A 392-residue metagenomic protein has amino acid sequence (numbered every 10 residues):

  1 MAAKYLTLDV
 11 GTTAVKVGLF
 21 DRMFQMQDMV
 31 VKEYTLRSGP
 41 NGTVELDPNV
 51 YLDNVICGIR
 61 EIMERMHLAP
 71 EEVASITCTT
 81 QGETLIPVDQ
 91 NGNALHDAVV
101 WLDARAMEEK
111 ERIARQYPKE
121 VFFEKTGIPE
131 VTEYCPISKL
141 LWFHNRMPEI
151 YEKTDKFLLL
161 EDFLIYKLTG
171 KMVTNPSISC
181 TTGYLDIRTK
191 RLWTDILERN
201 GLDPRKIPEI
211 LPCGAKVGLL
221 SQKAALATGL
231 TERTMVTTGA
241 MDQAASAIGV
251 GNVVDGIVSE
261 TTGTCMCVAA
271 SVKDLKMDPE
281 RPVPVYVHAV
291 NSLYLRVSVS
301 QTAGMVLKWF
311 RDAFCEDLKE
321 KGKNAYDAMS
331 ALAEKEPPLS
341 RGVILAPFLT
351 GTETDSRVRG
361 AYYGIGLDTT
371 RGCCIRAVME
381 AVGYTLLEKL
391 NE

Functional and structural regions predicted by a protein language model:
M1-H96, A225-L226, L230-M235, N324: N-terminal glycine/serine-rich phosphate-binding loop of ATP-dependent small-molecule kinases, especially carbohydrate
L6-T7, M107, A114-E130, S138-M172 (+3 more regions): Active-site core segments that coordinate phosphate-bearing ligands/cofactors across diverse enzyme families
D9-G11, D21, D47, T79 (+7 more regions): Acidic active-site catalytic centers that drive phospho-/nucleotidyl reactions and related ester hydrolyses
F20-Q27, D89-A98, R146-P148, V253 (+1 more regions): A glycine- and small-aliphatic-rich helix-loop capping segment at beta-alpha/alpha-beta transitions that lines
F24, D47, I76, D103 (+3 more regions): Residue-level signal for inorganic ion chemistry
K32, V99-A106, T264-M266: Short, acidic/turn-prone active-site loops that include or flank metal/cofactor- and phosphate-binding residues
E64-W101, P129-C135, I165-D186, E209-P212 (+1 more regions): Short beta-strand-loop/turn "lid" adjacent to the catalytic site in phosphate-handling enzymes
H67-P70, T79, Y151, P204 (+1 more regions): Alpha-helix termination/capping residues and helix-transition junctions
